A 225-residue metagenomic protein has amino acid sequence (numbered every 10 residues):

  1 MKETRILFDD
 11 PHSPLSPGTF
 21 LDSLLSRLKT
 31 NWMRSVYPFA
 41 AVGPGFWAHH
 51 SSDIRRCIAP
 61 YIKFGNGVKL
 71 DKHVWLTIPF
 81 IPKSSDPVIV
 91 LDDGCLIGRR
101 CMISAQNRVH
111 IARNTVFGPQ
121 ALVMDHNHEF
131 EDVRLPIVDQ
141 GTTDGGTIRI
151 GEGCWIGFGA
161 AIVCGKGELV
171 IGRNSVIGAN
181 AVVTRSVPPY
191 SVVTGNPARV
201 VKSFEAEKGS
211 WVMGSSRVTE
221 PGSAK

Functional and structural regions predicted by a protein language model:
M1-D125, D144-V163, E168, R173 (+3 more regions): Domain-scale signature associated with acetyltransferase and cell-envelope carbohydrate enzymes
F130-G141, G209-G214: Short glycine/proline- and charge-enriched loop/turn segments that cap or connect secondary-structure elements
I177: Binuclear metal-ion centers of metallo-dependent hydrolases, dominated by the metallo-beta-lactamase
V182-T184: Short hydrophobic beta-strand element within catalytic cores of glycosyltransferases and related nucleotide-activated
V192: Short glycine-centered segments of the SAM/dcSAM-binding site in methyltransferase folds
